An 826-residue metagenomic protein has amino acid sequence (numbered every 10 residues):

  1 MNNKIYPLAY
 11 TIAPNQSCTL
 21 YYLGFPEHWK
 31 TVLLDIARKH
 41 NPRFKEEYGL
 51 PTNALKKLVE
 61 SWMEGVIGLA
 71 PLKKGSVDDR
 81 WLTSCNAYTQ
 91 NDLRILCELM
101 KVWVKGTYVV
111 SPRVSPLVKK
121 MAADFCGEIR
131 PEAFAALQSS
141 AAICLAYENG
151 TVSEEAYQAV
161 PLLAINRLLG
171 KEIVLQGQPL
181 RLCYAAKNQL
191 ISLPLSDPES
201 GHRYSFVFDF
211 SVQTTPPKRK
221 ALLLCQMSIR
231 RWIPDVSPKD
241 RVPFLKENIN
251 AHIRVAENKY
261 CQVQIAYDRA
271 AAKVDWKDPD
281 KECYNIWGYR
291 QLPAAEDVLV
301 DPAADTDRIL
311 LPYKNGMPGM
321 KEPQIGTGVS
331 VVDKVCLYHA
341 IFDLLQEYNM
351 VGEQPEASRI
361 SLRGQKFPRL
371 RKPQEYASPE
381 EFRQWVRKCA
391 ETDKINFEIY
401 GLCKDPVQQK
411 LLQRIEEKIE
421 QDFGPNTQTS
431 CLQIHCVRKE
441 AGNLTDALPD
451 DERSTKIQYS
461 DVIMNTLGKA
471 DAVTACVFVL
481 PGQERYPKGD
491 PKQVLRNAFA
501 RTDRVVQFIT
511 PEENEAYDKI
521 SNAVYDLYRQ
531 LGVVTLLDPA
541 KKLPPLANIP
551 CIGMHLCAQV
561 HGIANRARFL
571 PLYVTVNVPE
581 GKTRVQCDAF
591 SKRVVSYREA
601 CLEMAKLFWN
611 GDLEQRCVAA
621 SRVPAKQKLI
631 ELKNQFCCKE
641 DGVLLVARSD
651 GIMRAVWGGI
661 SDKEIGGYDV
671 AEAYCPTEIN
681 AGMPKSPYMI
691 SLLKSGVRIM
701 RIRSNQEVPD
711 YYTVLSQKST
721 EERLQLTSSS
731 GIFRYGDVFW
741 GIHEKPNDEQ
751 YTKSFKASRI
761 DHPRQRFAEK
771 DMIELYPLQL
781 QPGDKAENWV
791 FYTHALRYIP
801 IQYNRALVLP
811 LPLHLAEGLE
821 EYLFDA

Functional and structural regions predicted by a protein language model:
M1-P243, E247-N248, P406, E420 (+2 more regions): Long, contiguous domain-sized segments
L224-S228, V242-L245, R254, K259-C261 (+1 more regions): Long, charge-dense tracts
